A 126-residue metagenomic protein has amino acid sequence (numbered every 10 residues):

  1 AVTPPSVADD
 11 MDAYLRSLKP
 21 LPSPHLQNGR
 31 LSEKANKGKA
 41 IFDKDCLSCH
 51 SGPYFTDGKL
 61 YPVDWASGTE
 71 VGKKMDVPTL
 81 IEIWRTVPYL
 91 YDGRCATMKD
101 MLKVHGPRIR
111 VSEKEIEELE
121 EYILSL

Functional and structural regions predicted by a protein language model:
A1-L126: Periplasmic c-type cytochrome electron-transfer domains
